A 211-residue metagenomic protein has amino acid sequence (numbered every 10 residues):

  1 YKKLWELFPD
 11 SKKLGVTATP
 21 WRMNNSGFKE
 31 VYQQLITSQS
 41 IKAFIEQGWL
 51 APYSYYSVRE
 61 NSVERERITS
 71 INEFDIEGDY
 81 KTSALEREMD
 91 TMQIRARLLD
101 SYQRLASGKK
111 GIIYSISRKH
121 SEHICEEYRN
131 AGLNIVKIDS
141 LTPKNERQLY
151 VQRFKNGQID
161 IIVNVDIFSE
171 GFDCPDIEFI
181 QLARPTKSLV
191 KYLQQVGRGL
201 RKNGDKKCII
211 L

Functional and structural regions predicted by a protein language model:
Y1-Y56: Post-DEXD/H (motif II) to motif III coupling segment of the RecA-like Helicase ATP-binding lobe
P9-K12, L50-S54, A131-N134, P175-F179 (+1 more regions): Short glycine-/polar-rich loops that comprise or flank the Walker A/P-loop and associated switch/sensor motifs
D10, S107-G108, Q158-I159: Short, high-confidence coil segments that cap the C-terminus of an alpha-helix and link into the following beta-strand
A18-M23, A43, R59-R65, R118-K119 (+4 more regions): Conserved nucleotide-binding/hydrolysis micro-motifs of P-loop NTPases
Q34-S115: Conserved interdomain linker/interface between the two RecA-like ATPase lobes of SF2 helicase motors
G48, I162-I180, V196-R201: SF2 helicase motor core recognition
I112, H120-E170: Conserved helicase ATPase core of P-loop NTP-dependent helicases/translocases
P185-K191, R198-L211: Conserved segment of the helicase C-terminal RecA-like domain
